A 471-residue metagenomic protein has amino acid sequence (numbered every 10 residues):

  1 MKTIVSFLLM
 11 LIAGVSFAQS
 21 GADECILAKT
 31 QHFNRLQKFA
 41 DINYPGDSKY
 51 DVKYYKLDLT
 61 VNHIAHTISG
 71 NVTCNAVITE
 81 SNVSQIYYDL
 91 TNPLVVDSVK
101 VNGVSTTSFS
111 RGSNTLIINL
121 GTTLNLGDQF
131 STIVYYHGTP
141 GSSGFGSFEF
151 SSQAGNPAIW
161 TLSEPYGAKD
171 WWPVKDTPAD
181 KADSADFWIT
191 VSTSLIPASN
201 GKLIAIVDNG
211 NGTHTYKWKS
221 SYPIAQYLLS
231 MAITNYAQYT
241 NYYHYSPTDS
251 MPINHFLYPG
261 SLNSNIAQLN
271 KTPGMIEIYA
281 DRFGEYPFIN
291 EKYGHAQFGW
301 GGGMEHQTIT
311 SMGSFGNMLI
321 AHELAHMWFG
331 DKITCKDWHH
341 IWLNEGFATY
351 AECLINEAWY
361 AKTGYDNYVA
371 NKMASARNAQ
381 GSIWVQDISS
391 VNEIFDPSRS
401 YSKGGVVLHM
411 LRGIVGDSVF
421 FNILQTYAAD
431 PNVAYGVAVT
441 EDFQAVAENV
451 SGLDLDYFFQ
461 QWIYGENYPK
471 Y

Functional and structural regions predicted by a protein language model:
Q19-S69, N156-P157, D456: N-terminal, polar/Ser/Thr-rich
G21, I86, T91-Q153: A surface-exposed beta-strand-loop module
D47, L126, Y135-A185, Y239-Y242: Glycine/proline-rich low-complexity spacer/linker segments in large multi-domain proteins
G70, E164, D176-A321, Y350: Hydrophobic helix-coil surface modules that form long, contiguous segments used for peptide/substrate interaction
N71-L94, P173-T177, A182-S192, E441: Surface-exposed beta-strand/loop patches in extracellular or lumenal glycoproteins
T310-N367: Zinc-dependent metallopeptidase catalytic helix centered on the HExxH motif and its immediate flanking segment
E345-V406, M410, I414, V433-A434 (+1 more regions): Acidic/His/Gly-enriched intrinsically disordered linker/tail segments that often contain short helix/coil "MoRF-like"
P397-Y471: Amphipathic alpha-helical substructures
